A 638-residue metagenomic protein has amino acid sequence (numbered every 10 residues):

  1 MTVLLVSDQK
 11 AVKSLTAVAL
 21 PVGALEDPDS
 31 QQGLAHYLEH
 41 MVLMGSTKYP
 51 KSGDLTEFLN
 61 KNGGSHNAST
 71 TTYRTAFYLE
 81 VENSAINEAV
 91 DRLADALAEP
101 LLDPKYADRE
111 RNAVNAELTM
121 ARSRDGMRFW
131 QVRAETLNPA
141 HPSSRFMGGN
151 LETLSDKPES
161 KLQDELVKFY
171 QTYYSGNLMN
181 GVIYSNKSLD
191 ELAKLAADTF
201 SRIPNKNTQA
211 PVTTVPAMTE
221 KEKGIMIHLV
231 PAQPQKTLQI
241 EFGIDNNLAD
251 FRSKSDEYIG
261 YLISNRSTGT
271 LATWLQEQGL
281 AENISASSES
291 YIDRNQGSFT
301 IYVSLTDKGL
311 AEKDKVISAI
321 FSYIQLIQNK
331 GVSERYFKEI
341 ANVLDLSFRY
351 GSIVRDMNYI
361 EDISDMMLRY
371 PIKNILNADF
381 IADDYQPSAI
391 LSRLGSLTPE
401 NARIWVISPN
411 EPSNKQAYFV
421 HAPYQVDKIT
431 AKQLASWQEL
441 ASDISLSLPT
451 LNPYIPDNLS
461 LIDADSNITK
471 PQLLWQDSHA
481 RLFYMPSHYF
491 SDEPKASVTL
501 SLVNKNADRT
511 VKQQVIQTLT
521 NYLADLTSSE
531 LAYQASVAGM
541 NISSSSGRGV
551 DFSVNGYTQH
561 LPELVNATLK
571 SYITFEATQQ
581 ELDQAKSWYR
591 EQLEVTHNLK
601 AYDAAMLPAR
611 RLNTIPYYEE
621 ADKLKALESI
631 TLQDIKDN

Functional and structural regions predicted by a protein language model:
M1-D54, D91-A94, K157-E159, V167-Q278 (+3 more regions): His/Glu-rich zincin catalytic helix
V6, A11-D27, G33-A35, S52-A96 (+6 more regions): M16 family metallopeptidases and their MPP-like homologs
N115-A121, V215-L229, F337-D356, E439-S445 (+1 more regions): Short, conserved secondary-structure transition motifs
R122, G126: Short conserved segment of the HATPase_c
P158-Y170, E628-N638: Structured alpha-helical segments in the cores of large, soluble enzyme domains
V167, E222-I227, S285-E289, P387-I390 (+2 more regions): Glycine-rich, charged/polar anion/phosphate-binding loops that engage phosphate groups from diverse ligands
L391-R393, T398-V406: Bilobed periplasmic-binding protein-like "clamshell/Venus-flytrap" ligand-binding domains
